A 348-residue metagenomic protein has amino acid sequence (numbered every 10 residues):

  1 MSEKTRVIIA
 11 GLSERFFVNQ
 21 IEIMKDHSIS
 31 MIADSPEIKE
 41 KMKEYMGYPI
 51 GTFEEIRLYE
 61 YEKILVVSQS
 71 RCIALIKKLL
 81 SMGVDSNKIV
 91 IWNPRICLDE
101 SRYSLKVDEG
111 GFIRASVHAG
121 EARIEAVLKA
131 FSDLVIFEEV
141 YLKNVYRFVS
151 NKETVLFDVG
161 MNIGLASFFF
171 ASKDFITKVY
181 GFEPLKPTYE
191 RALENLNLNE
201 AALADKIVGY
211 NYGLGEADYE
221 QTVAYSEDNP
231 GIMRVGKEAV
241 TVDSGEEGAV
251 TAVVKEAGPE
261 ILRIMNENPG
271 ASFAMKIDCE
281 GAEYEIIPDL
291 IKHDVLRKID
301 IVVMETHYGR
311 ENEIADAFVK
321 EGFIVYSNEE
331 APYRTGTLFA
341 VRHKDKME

Functional and structural regions predicted by a protein language model:
M1-I29, S35-E348: Phosphate/nucleotide-binding beta-alpha loop and adjacent structural elements of enzyme active sites
